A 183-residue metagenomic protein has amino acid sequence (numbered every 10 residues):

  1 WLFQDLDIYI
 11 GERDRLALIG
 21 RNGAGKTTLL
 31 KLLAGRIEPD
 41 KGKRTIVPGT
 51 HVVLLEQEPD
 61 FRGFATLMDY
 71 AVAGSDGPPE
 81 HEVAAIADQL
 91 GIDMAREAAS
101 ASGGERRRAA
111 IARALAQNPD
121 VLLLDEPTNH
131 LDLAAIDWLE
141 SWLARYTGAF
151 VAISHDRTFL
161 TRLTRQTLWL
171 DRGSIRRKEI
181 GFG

Functional and structural regions predicted by a protein language model:
L2-F3, I136: Conserved structural motif at the start of ABC-family nucleotide-binding domains
I10-E12, I46, R145: Conserved hydrophobic segment flanking the Walker A/P-loop of ABC-type ATPase nucleotide-binding domains
A17, A109-A114, W138: ABC ATPase nucleotide-binding domain "signature" region
I19-R21: The feature captures the beta-strand-to-loop junction immediately N-terminal to the Walker
T27-L30, R108-A109: ABC ATPase nucleotide-binding domain helices that frame the ATP-binding cleft
A34: Helix-to-loop junction immediately C-terminal to a conserved catalytic motif
T50, E56-R106, R113, Q117: ABC-family P-loop ATPase nucleotide-binding domains
L122-E126, L131: Catalytic Walker B motif of ABC-type/P-loop ATPase nucleotide-binding domains
